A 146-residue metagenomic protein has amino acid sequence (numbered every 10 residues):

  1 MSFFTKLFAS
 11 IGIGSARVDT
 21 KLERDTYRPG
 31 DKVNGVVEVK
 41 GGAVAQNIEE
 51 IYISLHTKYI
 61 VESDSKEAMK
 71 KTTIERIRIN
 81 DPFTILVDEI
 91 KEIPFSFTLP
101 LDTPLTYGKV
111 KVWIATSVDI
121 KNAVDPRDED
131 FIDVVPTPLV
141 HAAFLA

Functional and structural regions predicted by a protein language model:
M1-A146: C-terminal beta-sandwich interaction modules and adjacent acidic, Ser/Thr/Pro/Gly-rich low-complexity tails used
